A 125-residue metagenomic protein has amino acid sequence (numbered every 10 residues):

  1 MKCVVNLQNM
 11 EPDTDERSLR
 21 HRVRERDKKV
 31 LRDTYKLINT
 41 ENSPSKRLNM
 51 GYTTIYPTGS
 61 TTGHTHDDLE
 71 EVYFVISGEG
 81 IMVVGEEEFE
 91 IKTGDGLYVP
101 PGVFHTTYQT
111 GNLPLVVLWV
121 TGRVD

Functional and structural regions predicted by a protein language model:
M1-L48, T62: A short, N-terminal "cap"/entry segment at the start of jelly-roll beta-barrel domains of the cupin/DSBH fold
N42-S43, D68, N112-L113: Short strand-connecting beta-turns/loops that link adjacent beta-strands
S43-K46, I55-S60, E79, R123: Short, charged/polar surface micro-motifs in flexible loops or helix N-caps
T53, Y98, L113-D125: A short hydrophobic beta-strand segment most commonly corresponding to one strand of the jelly-roll/cupin
T53-P57, T65-M82: Short, conserved beta-strand element in jelly-roll/cupin
T62-H64, M82-V83, V99, H105-N112: Short beta-strand His + acidic residue motifs that chelate non-heme Fe in jelly-roll/DSBH and cupin folds
E86-P101: Short acidic-glycine-tyrosine-enriched beta hairpin
